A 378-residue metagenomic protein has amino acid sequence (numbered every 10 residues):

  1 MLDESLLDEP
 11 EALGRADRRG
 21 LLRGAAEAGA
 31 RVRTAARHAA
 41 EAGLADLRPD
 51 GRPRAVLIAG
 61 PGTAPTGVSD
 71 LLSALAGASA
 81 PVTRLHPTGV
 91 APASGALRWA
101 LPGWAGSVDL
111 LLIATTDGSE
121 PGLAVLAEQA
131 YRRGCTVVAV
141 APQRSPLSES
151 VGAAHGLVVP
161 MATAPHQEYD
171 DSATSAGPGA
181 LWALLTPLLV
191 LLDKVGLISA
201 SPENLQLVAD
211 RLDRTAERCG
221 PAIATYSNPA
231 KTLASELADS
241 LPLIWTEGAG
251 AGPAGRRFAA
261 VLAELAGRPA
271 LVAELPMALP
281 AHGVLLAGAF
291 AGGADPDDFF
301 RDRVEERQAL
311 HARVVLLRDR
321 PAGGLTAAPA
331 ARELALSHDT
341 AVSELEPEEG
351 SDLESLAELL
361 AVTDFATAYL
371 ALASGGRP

Functional and structural regions predicted by a protein language model:
M1-A64, V68-D70, A74: A generic N-terminal leader/anchor concept
E4-P10, R15-R19, L44, Y226-K231 (+3 more regions): Hydrophobic multi-pass inner-membrane translocation pores used for secretion and envelope-lipid/glycan export
D17-G20, G24, T34-D46, G51 (+2 more regions): Active-site phosphate/pyrophosphate-binding segments
A25, P65-S69, L123, G255 (+4 more regions): Short, highly selective alpha-helical patches that border small-molecule cofactor pockets in redox/cofactor-processing
G43-P49, G95-G106, D302-R307: Short amphipathic alpha-helix with an adjacent loop that forms part of the alpha/beta core around
R52-D213, D319, P329: Glycine-rich phosphate-binding loops that contact phosphosugars or nucleotide phosphates
L71-G77, A127-A130, R257-A266, A287-G288 (+1 more regions): Short, solvent-exposed amphipathic alpha-helical segments in soluble enzyme and RNA/protein-processing domains
